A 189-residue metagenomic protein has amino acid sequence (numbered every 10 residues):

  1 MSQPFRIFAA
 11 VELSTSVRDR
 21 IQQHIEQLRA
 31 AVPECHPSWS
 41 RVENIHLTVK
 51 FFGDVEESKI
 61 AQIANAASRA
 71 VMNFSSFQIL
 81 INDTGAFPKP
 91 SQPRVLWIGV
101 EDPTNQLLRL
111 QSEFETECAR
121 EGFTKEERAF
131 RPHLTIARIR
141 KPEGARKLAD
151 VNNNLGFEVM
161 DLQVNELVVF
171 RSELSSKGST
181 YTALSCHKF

Functional and structural regions predicted by a protein language model:
M1-F189: Histidine-dependent nucleotide/RNA phosphoesterase domain, centered on the 2H-phosphoesterase fold with its duplicated
